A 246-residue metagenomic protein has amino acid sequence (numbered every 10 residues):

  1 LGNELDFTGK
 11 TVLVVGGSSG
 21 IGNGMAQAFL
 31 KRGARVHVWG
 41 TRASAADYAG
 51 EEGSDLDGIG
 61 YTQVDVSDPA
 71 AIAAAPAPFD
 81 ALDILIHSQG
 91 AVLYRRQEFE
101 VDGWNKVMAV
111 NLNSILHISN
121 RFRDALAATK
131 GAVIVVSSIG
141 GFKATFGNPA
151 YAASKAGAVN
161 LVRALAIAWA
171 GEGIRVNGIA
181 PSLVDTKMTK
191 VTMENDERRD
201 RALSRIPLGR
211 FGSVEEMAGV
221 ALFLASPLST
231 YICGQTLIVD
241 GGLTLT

Functional and structural regions predicted by a protein language model:
G2-N3, K143, A221-L222, C233-T246: Short C-terminal tail/terminal secondary-structure segment of NAD(P)H-dependent dehydrogenase/reductase domains
S18-S19: Conserved glycine-rich cofactor-binding loop
R95-M108, A202: Substrate-binding pocket helix/loop in short-chain dehydrogenase/reductase
S119, S154, V162: Active-site helix of classical SDR
S138: Residue(s) in the substrate-gating loop at a strand-loop-helix junction that position the organic substrate next
A170, R175, I232-G234: Short, small/polar-rich loop/turn modules that mediate ligand/substrate recognition or access, typified
G178, E197-L228, I232, G241: C-terminal helical subdomain
